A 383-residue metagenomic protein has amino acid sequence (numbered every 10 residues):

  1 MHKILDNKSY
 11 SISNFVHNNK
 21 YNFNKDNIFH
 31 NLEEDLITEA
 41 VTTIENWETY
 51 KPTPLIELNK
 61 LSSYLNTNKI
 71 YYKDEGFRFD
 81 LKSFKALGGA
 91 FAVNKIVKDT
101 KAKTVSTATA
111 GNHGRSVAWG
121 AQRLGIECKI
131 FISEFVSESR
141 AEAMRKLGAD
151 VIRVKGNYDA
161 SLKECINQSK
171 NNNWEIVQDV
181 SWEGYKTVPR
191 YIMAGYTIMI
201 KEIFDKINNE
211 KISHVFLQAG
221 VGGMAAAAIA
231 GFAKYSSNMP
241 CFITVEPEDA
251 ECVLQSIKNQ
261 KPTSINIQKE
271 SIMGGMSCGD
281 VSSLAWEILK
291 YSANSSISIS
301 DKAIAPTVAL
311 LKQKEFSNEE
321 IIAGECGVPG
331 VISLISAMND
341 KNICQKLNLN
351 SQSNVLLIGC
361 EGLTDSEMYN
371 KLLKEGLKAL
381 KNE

Functional and structural regions predicted by a protein language model:
M1-E383: PLP-dependent amino-acid enzyme catalytic core
